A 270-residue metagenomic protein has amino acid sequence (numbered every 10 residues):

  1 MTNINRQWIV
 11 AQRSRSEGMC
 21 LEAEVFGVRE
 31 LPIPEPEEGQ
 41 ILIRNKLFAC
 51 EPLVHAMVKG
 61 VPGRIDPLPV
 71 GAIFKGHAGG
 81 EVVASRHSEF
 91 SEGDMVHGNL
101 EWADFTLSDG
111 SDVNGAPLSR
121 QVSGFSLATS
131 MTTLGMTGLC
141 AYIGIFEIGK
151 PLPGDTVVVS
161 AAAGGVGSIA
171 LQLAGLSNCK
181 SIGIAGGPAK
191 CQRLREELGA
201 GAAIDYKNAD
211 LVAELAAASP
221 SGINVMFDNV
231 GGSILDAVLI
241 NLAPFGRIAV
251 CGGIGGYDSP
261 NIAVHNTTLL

Functional and structural regions predicted by a protein language model:
P32-C50, V58-W102: Glycine-rich beta-strand-centered segment in the early N-terminal region that forms part of a ligand/cofactor-binding
F74-E81, S88-A161: NAD(P)H dinucleotide-binding glycine-rich loop of Rossmann-like/cofactor-binding domains, especially the beta1-alpha1
M95, T156, K180, G246-I248 (+1 more regions): Short glycine-centered segments of the SAM/dcSAM-binding site in methyltransferase folds
H97, V158, I204, N224-F227 (+1 more regions): N-terminal Rossmann-like NAD(P) cofactor-binding module of classical short-chain dehydrogenase/reductase
D104, G186-L194, P260-T267: Short, glycine/polar-rich helix-capping loops at beta-to-alpha or helix-loop-helix junctions that flank or form
M131-A209: Mid-domain Rossmann-like dinucleotide-binding core that forms the NAD(H)/NADP(H) cofactor-binding site
D210-S221: Short amphipathic alpha-helix with an adjacent loop that forms part of the alpha/beta core around
S233-L270: Glycine-rich phosphate-binding loop and adjacent beta-alpha segment of Rossmann(oid) nucleotide-cofactor-binding
